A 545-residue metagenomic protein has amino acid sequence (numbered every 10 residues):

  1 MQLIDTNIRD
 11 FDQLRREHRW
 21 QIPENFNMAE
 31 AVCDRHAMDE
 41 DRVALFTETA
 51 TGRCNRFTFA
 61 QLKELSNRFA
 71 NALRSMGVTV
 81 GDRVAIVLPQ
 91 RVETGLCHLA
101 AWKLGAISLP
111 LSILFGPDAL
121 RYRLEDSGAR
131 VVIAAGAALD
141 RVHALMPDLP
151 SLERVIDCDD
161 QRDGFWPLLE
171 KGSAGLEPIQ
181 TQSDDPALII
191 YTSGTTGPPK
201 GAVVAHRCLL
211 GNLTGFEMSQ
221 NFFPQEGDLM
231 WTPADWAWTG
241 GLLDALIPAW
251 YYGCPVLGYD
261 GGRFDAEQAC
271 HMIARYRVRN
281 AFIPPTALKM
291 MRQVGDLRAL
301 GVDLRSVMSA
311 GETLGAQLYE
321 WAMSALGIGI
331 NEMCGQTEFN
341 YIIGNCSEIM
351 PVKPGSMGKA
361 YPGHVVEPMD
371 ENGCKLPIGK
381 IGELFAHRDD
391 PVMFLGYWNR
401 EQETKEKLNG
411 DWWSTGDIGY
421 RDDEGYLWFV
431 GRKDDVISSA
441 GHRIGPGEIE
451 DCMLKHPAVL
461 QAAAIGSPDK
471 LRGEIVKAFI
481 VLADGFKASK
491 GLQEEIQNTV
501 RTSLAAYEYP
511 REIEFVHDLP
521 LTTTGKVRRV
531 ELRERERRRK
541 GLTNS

Functional and structural regions predicted by a protein language model:
D41, L45-L99, G116-R121: Conserved AMP-binding/adenylate-forming core of the ANL superfamily
D41-V43, D157, G172-Y191, G197-P198 (+1 more regions): Conserved pre-ATP/AMP-binding loop-to-beta segment of ANL
N55-A60, A187-T214: Conserved AMP-binding A3 loop
S75, L99, K103-L168: Structural core segment of the AMP-binding/adenylate-forming
F115, V132-A135, A281, F385 (+6 more regions): AMP-binding/adenylate-forming catalytic core of the ANL superfamily
L210-T232, A237-R279, Q293-V294: Conserved AMP-binding/adenylation subdomain of ANL enzymes
Y251, V278-F282, R292-V352, V365 (+1 more regions): Gly/Ser/Thr-rich phosphate-binding loop
T502-K526, S545: AMP-binding/adenylate-forming catalytic domain of the ANL superfamily
